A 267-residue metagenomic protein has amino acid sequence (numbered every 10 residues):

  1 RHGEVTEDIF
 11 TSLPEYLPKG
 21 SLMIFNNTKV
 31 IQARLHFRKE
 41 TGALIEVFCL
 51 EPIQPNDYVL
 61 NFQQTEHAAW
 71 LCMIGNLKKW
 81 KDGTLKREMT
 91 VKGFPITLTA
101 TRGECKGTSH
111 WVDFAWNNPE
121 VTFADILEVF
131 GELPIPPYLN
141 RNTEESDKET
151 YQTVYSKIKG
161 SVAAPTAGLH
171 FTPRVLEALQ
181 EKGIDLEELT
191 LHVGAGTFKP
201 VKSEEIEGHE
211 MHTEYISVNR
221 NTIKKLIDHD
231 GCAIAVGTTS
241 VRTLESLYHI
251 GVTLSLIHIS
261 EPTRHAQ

Functional and structural regions predicted by a protein language model:
R1-L256, S260, R264: Surface-exposed, charge/polar-rich loops and edge strands
Q267: A short, flexible helix-to-loop-to-beta junction within the catalytic ATP-binding CA
